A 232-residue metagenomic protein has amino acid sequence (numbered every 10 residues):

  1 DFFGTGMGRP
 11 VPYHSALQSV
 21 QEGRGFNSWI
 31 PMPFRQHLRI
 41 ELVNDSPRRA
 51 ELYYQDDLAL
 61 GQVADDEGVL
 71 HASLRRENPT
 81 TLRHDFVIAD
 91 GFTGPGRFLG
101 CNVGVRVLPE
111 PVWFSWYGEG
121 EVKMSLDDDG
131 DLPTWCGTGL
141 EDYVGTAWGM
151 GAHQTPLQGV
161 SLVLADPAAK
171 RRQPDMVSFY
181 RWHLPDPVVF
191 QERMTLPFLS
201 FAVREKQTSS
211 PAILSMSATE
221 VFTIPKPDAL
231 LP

Functional and structural regions predicted by a protein language model:
D1-P232: Beta-strand-centric surfaces of beta-sandwich/beta-rich domains
